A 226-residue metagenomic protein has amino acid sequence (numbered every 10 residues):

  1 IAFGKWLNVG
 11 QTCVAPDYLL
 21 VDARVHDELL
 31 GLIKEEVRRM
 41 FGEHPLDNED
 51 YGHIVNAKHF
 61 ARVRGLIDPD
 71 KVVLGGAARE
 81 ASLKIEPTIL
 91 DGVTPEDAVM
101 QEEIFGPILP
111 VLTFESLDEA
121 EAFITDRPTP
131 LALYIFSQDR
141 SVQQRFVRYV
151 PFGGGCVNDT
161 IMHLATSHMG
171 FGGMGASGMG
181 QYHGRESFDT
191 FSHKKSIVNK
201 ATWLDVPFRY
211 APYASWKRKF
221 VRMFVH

Functional and structural regions predicted by a protein language model:
I1-P95, L117, V157, K219 (+1 more regions): ALDH superfamily catalytic-core signature
K84-H226: Conserved C-terminal structural/oligomerization subdomain of aldehyde/semialdehyde dehydrogenase
